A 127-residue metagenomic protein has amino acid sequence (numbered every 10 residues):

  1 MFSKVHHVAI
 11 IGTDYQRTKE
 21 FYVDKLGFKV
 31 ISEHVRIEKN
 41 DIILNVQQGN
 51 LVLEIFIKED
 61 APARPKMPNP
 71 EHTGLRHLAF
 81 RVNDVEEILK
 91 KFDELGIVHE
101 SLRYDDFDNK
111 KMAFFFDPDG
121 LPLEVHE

Functional and structural regions predicted by a protein language model:
M1, N45, L89-E127: Vicinal oxygen chelate
M1-R17, L75-F80: N-terminal beta-strand motif that seeds the catalytic metal site of vicinal oxygen chelate
I10-V52, E94: Core segments of cupin and vicinal oxygen chelate
Y15, V85-E86: Residues at or immediately preceding the N-termini of alpha-helices
I31-E33, K39-D41, A61-K66, S101: A short, acidic/glycine-rich surface segment
N40-I42, R76, K111: Residue-level marker for the onset of beta-strands and adjacent loop->beta junctions in well-ordered domains
G49-L53, D60-P62, V85: Short, charged/polar surface micro-motifs in flexible loops or helix N-caps
E71-V85, F92: Mid-chain, well-packed structural core segment of small domains
